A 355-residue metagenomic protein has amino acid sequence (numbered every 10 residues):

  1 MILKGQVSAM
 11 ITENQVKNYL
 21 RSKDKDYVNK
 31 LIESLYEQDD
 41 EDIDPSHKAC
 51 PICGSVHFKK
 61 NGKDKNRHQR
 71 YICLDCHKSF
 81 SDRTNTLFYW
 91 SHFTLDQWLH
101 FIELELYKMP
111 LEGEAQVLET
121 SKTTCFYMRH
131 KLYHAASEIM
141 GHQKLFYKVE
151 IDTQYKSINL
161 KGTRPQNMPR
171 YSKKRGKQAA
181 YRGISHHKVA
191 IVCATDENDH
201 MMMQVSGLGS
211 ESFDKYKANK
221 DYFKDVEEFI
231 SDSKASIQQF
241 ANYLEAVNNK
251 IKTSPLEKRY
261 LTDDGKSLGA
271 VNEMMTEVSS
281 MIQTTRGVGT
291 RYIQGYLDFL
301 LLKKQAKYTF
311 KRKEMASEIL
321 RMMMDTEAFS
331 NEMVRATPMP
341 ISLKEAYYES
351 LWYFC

Functional and structural regions predicted by a protein language model:
M1-C355: Residue-level recognition of single "structural anchor" positions that define or cap local secondary structure
